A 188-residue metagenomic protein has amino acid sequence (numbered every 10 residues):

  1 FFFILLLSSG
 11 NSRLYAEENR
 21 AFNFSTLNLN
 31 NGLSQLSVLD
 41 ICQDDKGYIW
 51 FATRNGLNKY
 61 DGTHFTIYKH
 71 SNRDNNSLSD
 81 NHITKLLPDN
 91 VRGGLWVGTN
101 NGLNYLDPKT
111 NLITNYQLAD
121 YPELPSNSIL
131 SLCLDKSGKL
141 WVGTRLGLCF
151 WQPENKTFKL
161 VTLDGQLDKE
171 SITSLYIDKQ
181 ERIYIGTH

Functional and structural regions predicted by a protein language model:
F1-H188: Carboxylate-rich, polar loop motifs that coordinate divalent cations or form catalytic acidic clusters
